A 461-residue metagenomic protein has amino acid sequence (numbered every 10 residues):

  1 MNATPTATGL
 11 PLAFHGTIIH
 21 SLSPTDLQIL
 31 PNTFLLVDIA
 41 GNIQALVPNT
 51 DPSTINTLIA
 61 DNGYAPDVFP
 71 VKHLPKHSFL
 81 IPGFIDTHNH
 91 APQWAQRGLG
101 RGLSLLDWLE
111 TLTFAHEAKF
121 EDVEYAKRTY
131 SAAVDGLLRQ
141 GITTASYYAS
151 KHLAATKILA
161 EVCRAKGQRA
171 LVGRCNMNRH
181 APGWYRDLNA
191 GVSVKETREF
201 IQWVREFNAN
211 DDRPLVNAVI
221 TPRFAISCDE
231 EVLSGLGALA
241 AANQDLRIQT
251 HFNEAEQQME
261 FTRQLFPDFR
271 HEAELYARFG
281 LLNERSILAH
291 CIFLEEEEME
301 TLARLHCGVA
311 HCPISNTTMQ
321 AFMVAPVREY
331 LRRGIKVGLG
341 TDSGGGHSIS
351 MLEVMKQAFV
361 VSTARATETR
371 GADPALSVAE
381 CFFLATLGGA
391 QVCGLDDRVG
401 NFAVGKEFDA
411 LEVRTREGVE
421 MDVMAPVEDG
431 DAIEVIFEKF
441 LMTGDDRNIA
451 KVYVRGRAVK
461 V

Functional and structural regions predicted by a protein language model:
M1-F69: N-terminal metal-binding scaffold of metallo-dependent hydrolase/deaminase domains
P5-G16, N56-D107, L138-R139: Replace "His-x-His-based motif
T17, L35, H77, H88 (+15 more regions): Divalent metal-coordination and catalytic microenvironments
T17, R278-R285, V327-P426: His/Asp/Glu-enriched, well-ordered alpha-helical/loop segment that forms or immediately abuts the divalent-metal
S23, E407-V461: C-terminal cap of metal-dependent C-N hydrolases
F79, R97-Q168, K195-D212: Alpha-helical scaffold segments that flank or form the walls of functional sites
A95-A126, R179-A190, A255-R285, L305-G308 (+1 more regions): Active-site gating loops and adjacent loop-to-helix segments of metal-dependent hydrolytic enzymes
A154, I158-C291: Metal-coordinating catalytic core of metallo-dependent amide/deamination hydrolases
